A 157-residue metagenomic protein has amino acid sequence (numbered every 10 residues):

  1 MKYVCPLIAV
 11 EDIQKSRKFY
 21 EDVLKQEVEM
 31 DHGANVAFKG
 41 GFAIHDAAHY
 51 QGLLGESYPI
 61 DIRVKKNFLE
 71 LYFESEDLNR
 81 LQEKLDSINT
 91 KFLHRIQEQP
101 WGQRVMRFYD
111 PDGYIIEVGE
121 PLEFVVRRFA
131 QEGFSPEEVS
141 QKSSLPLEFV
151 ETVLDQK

Functional and structural regions predicted by a protein language model:
M1-V4: Extreme N-terminal starter segment of soluble prokaryotic enzymes
E11-Q14, V64-D112, E132, S144-E148 (+1 more regions): Vicinal oxygen chelate
D12-E27: Amphipathic alpha-helical segments
K25-D31, F92-R95: Short secondary-structure junctions
E27-K65, I115-E120: Conserved short beta-strand elements that form part of the metal-binding/catalytic scaffold of enzyme active sites
M106-F124: A contiguous, mid-protein "functional segment" used to position or interact with cofactors/ions or partner subunits
P121-F134: Short, amphipathic alpha-helical "recognition" segments used to contact nucleic acids or chromatin
V139-S140: Short alpha-helical "recognition helix" segments of helix-turn-helix
